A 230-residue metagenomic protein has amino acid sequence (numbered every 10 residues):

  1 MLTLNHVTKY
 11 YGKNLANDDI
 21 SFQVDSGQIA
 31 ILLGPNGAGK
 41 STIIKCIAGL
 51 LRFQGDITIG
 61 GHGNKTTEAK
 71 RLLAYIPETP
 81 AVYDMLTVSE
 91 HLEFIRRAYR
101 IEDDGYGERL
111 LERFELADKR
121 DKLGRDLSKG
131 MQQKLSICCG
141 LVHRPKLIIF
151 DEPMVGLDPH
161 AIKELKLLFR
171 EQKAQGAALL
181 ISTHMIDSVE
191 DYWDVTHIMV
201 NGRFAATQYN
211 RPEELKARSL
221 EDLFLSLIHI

Functional and structural regions predicted by a protein language model:
A48: Helix-to-loop junction immediately C-terminal to a conserved catalytic motif
G55-A69: Conserved ABC transporter NBD signature motif
E93, D104-K119: Conserved ABC ATPase "signature" region
L123-G130: Conserved ABC ATPase signature
I148-E152: Catalytic Walker B motif of ABC-type/P-loop ATPase nucleotide-binding domains
I228-I230: Conserved small/polar residues in nucleotide/adenosyl-binding loops
